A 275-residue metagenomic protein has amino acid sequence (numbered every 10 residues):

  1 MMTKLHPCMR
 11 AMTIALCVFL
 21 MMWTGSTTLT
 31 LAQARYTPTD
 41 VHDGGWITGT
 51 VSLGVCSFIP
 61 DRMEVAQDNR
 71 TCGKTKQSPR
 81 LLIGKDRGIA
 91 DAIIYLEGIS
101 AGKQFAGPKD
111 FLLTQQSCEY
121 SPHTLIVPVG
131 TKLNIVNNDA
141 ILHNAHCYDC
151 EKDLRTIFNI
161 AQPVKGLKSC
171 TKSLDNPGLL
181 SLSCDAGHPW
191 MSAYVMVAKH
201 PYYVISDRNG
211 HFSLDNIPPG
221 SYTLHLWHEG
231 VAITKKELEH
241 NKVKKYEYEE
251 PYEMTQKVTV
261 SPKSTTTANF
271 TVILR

Functional and structural regions predicted by a protein language model:
M1-A11: N-terminal secretory signal peptides that target proteins for export/translocation
K4-H6, F19, T223: Acidic, low-complexity intrinsically disordered regions
P7, M22-T24, V41: Residues at the start of alpha-helices and the adjacent loop-to-helix junctions
C8, T27-A32: Hydrophobic transmembrane signal anchors and adjacent membrane-proximal interface regions, especially in viral
A11-T27: Bacterial N-terminal signal peptides
A32-R275: Extracytoplasmic copper-binding redox domains, predominantly the cupredoxin/blue-copper superfamily
